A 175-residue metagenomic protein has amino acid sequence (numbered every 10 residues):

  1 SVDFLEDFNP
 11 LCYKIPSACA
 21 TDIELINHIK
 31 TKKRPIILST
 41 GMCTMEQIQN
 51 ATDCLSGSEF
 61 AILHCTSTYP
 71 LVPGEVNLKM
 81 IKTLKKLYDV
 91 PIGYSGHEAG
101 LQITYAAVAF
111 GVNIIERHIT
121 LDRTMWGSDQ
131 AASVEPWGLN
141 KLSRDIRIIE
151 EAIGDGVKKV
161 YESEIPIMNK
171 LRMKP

Functional and structural regions predicted by a protein language model:
S1-P175: Catalytic cores and adjacent flexible loops of soluble metabolic enzymes that perform enolate/carbanion chemistry on
